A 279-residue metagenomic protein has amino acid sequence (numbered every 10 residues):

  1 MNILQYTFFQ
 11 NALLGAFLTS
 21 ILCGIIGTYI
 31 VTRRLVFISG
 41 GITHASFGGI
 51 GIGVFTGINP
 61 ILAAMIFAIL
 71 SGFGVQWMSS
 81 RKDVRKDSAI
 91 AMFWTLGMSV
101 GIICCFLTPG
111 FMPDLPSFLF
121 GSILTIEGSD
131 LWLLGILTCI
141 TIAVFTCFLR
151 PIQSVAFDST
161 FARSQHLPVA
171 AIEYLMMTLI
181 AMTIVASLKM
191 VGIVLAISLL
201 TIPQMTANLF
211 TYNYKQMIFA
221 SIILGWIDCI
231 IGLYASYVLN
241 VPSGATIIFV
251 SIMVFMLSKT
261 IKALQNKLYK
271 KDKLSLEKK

Functional and structural regions predicted by a protein language model:
M1-I21: Membrane-interfacial amphipathic/re-entrant helices at transmembrane-helix boundaries
Y6-N11, K82, I90-R150: Transmembrane helix-bundle core of multi-pass membrane transporters and related energy-transducing complexes
L13-L18, I61-I66, A91-M92, L131-I136 (+3 more regions): Hydrophobic alpha-helical transmembrane segments
G15-G24, A45, G49, G53 (+16 more regions): Alpha-helical transmembrane segments in multi-pass membrane proteins
T28-F111, A207-F219, S236-L239, A263-L264: Short loop segments and helix-boundary regions at transmembrane helix junctions of multi-pass inner-membrane proteins
D130-I202: Helix-loop-helix "hairpin" substructures at the membrane interface of multi-pass membrane proteins
V194-A245: Transmembrane alpha-helical segments in multi-pass inner-membrane proteins
V241-I248, I252-K279: Cytosolic-side transmembrane-helix boundaries in multi-pass membrane proteins
